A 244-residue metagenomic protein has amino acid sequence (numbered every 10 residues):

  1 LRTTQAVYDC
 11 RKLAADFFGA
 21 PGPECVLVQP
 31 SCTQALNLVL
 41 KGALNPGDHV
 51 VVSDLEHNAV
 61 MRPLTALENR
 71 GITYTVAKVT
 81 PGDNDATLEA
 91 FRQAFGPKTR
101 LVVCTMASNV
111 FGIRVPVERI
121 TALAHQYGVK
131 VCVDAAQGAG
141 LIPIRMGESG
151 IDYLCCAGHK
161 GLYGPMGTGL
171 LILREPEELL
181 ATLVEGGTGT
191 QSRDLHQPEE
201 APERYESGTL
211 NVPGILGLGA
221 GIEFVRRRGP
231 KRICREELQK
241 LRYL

Functional and structural regions predicted by a protein language model:
L1-L244: Pyridoxal 5′-phosphate
